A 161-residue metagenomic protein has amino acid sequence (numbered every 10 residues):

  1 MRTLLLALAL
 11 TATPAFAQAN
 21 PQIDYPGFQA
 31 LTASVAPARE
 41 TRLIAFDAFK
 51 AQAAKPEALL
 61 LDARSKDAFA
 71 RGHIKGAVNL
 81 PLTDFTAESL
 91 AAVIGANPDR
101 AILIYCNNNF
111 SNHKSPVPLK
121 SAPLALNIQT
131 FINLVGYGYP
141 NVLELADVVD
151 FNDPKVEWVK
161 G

Functional and structural regions predicted by a protein language model:
R2-L4, A15-R42, A70-I74, V78 (+1 more regions): Rhodanese-like catalytic fold shared by cysteine-dependent sulfurtransferases and DSP/PTP-type phosphatases
A38-Q52: A short, well-structured juxtamembrane/interface segment
A54-P56, P98-D99: Residue-level preference for short coil/turn positions at secondary-structure junctions
L59, A68-R71: Short, solvent-exposed loop/turn elements at domain surfaces
L59-R64, A77-L80: Short hydrophobic beta-strand that contains or immediately precedes a catalytic carboxylate
